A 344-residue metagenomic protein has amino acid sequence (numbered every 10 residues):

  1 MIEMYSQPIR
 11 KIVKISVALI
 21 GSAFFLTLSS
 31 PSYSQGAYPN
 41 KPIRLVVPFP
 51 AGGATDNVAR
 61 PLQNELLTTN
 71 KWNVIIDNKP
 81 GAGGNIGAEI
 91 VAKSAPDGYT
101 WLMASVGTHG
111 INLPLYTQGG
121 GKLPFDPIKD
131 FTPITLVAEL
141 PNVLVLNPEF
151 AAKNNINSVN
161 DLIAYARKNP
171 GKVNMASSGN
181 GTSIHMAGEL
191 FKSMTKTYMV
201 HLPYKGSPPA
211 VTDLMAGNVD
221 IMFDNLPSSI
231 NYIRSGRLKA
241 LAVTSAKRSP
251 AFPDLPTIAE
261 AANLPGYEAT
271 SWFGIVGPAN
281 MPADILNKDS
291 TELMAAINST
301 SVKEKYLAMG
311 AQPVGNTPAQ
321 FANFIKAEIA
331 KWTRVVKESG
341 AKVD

Functional and structural regions predicted by a protein language model:
M1-K11: N-terminal secretory signal peptides that target proteins for export/translocation
S16-T27: Bacterial N-terminal signal peptides
S29-P31: N-terminal signal peptide c-region/cleavage motif recognized by signal peptidases
S34-D130, K172, N180, K196-F223 (+3 more regions): N-terminal (or domain-start) structured segment
N40-P42, M194-T197, R234, T257 (+1 more regions): An extracytoplasmic/periplasmic, membrane-proximal ligand-sensing/linker region
K93-G98, P114-P209, I258-E260, W272-K305: Hinge/capping helix and adjacent helix->loop/strand transition within the periplasmic-binding protein
G107-G119, H185, E189-M194, D220-L255: A ligand-binding cleft/hinge motif common to bilobed small-molecule-binding domains
